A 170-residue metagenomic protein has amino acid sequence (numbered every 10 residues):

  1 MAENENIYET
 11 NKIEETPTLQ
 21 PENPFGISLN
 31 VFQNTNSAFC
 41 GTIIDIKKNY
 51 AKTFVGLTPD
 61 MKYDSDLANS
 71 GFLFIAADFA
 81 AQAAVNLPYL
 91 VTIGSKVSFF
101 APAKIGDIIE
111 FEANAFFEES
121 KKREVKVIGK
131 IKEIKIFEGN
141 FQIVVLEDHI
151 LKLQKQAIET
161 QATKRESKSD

Functional and structural regions predicted by a protein language model:
A2-E22, N86-Y89, K104-I105, F116-D170: HotDog/MaoC-like acyl-thioester-processing domains
E3-I13, P21-Q82, I150-D170: Hot-dog-fold acyl-thioester-processing enzymes
S37-F39, N49-A51, V91-S95, I109 (+2 more regions): A generic structural signal for short beta-strands and their flanking turns/coil linkers
T53, S95-F99, A113, V127 (+1 more regions): A structural signal for short, well-ordered beta-strand segments
L57-P59, A101, V145-E147: Non-catalytic surface loops within mature trypsin-like serine protease
F72, A76-F79, I108, E124 (+1 more regions): An amphipathic alpha-helix/helix-turn recognition signal
A81-I109, A115: Hydrophobic beta-strand-centered segment that forms part of the acyl-chain substrate-binding groove
